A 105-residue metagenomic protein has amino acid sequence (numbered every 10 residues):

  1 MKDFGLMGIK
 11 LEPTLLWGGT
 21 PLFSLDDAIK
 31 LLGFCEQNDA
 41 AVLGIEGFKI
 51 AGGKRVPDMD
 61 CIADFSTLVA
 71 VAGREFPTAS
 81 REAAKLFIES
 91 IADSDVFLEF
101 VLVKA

Functional and structural regions predicted by a protein language model:
M1-F23: Long, contiguous N-terminal structural blocks used for assembly/anchoring
L22, F76, L102-K104: Short beta-strand-to-loop capping motifs
A40-I91: Amphipathic protein-protein interaction modules
K85-A105: Acidic, proline/glycine-rich low-complexity IDRs
